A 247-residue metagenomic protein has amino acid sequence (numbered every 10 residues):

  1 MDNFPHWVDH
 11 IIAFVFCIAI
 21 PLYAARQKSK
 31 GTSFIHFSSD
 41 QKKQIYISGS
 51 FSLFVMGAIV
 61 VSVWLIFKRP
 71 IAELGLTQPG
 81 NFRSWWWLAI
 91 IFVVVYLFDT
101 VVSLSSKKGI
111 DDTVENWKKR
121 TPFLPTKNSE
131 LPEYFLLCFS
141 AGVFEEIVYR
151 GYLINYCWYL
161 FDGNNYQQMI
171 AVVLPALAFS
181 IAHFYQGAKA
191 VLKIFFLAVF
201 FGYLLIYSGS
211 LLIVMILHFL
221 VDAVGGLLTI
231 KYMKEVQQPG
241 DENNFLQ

Functional and structural regions predicted by a protein language model:
M1-F82, L227-Q247: N-terminal, membrane-interfacial amphipathic/helix-forming hydrophobic leader that caps and precedes the first
H10-I18, G49, L53-G57, V61 (+6 more regions): Alpha-helical transmembrane spans of integral membrane proteins, capturing the lipid-embedded, hydrophobic core of TM
A13-L22, F123-Q247: Transmembrane helix-loop-helix hairpins at the membrane interface of multi-pass integral membrane proteins
A24, K28-T32, S103-K108, G151 (+2 more regions): Short helix-terminus and kink motifs of transmembrane alpha helices, predominantly at the cytoplasmic interface
S33-H36, Q44-S48, G109-V114, N165 (+2 more regions): N-terminal start-of-chain detector that recognizes signal peptides and the immediate post-cleavage beginning
S39-Q44, L65-A141, Y159-N164, K234-F245: Juxtamembrane helix-loop-helix connectors linking adjacent transmembrane helices in multi-pass membrane enzymes
I59-V60, S103, K107, Y149 (+1 more regions): Alpha-helical transmembrane segments and their lipid-water interface positions in multi-pass membrane proteins
